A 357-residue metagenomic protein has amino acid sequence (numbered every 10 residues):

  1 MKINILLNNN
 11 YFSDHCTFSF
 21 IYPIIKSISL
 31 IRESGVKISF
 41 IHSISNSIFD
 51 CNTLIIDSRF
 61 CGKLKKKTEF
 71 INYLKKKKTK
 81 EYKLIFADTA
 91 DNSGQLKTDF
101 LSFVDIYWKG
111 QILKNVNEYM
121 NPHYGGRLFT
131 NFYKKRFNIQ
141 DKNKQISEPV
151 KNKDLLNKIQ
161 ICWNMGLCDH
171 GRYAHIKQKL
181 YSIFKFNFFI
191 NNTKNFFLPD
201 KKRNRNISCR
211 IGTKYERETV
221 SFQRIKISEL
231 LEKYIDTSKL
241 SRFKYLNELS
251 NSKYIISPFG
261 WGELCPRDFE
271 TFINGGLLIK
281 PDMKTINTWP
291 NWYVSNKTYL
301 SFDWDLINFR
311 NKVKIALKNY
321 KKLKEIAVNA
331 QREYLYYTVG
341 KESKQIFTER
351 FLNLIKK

Functional and structural regions predicted by a protein language model:
K2-P266, I279-S295: Nucleotide-sugar donor-binding catalytic core of glycosyltransferases
K239-K357: Catalytic binding pocket for nucleotide-activated donors in carbohydrate/polymer assembly enzymes
